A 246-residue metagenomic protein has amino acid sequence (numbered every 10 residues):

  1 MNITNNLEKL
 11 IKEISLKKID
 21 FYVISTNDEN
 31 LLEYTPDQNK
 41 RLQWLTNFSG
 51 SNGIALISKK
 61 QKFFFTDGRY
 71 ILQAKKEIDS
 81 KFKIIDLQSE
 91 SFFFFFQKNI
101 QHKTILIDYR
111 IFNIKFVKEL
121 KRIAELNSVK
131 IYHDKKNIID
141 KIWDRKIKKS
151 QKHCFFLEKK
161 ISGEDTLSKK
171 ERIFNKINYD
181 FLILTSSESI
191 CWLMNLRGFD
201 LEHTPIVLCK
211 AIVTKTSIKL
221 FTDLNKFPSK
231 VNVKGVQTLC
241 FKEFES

Functional and structural regions predicted by a protein language model:
M1-I100, F112, F116-S246: N-terminal accessory/capping or targeting/presequence segment of soluble
T104-I111: Acidic beta-strand-to-loop metal/phosphate-binding motif
